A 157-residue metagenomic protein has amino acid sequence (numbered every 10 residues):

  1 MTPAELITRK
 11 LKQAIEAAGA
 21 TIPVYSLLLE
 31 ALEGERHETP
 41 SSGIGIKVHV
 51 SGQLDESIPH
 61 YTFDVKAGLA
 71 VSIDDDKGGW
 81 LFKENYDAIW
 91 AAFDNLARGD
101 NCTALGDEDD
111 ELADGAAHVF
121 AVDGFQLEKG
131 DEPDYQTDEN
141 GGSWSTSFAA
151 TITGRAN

Functional and structural regions predicted by a protein language model:
M1-Y25, R36, H49-N157: Charged, amphipathic alpha-helical segments and their flanking helix caps
L28-E30: Acidic, low-complexity segments
G34-K47: Charged, often glycine-rich, active-site loop that binds/positions anionic groups
